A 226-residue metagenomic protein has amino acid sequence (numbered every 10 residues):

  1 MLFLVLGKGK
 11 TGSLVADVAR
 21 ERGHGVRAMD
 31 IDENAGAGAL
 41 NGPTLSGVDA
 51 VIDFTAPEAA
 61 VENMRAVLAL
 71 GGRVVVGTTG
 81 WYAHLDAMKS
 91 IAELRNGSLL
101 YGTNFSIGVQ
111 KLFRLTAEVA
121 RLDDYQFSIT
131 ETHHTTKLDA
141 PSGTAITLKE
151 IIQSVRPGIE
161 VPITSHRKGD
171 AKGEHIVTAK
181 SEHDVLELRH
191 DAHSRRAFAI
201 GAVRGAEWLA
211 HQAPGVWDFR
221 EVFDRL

Functional and structural regions predicted by a protein language model:
L2-L6, K10-L45, E58, D123-L226: C-terminal substrate-binding/catalytic lobe of Rossmann-fold NAD(P)-dependent oxidoreductases
L6, F54-T55, G77-T78, G102 (+1 more regions): Structural motif
V26, V74-V75, S98-L99: Hydrophobic beta-strand scaffold residues
N41-A50, F54-T78, D86-M88, E93: Rossmann-fold NAD(P) dinucleotide-binding segment
R65, T78-L100, I107-Q110, R114-V119: Rossmann-fold NAD(P)-binding glycine/threonine-rich loop
Y101-V109, H134-P141: Short, surface-exposed loop/turn motifs that are enriched in glycine and acidic residues and include a nearby proline
